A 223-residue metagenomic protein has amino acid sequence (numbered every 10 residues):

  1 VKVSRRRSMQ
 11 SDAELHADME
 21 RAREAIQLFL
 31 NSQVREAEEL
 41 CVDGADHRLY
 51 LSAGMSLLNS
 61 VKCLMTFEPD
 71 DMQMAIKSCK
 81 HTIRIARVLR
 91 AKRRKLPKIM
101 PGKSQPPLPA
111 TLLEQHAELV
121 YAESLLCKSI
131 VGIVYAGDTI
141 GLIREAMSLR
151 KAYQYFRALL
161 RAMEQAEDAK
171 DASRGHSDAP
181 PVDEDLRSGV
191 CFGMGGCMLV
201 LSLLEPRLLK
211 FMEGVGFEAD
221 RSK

Functional and structural regions predicted by a protein language model:
R7-R21, L28-E36, A53-K223: Short coil/linker segments at helix-helix boundaries
G44-R48: Intrinsically disordered, low-complexity protein-interaction/activation regions
